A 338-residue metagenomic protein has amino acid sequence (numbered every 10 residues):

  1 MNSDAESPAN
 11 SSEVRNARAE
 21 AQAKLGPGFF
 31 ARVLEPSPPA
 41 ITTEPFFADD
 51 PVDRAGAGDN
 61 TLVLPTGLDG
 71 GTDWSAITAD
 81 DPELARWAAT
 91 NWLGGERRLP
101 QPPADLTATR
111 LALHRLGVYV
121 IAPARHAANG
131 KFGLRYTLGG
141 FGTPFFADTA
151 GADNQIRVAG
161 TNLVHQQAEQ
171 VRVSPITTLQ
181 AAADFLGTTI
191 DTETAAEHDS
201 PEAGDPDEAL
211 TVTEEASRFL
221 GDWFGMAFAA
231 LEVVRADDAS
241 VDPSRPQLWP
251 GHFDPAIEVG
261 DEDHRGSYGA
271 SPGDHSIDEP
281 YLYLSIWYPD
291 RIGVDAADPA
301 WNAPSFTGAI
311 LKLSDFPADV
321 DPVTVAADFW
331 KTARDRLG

Functional and structural regions predicted by a protein language model:
M1-P8: N-terminal acidic, proline/glycine-rich, low-complexity intrinsically disordered segments
R18-R157: N-terminal ordered "arm"
L34, E44, N129-T161, D242-R291: Amphipathic, interaction-prone secondary-structure segments
L93-R97, T161-V164, A195-E215, G251 (+2 more regions): Glycine-rich, often proline-containing surface loops adjacent to acidic residues and nearby aromatics that form
T149, D153-D199: Hydrophobic, ordered structural segments
Q170-A182, V241-P246, D261-R265, I292-D295 (+1 more regions): Extended intrinsically disordered, low-complexity coil regions enriched in Ser, Thr, Gly, Ala and often Pro
L179-P246: Surface-exposed beta-loop interaction hotspot
R291-G338: Long, compositionally biased interface segments
